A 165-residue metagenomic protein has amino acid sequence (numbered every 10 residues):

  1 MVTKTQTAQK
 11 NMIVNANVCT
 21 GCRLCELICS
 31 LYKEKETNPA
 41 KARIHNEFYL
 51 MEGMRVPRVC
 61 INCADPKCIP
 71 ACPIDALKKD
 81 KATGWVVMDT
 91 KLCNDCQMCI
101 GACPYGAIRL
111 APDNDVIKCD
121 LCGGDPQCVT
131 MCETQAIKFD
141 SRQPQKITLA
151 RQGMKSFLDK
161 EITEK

Functional and structural regions predicted by a protein language model:
M1-Q9, K41-P70, I74, T90-K165: Flanking helices and flexible, charged tails adjoining ferredoxin-like Fe-S electron-transfer domains in multi-subunit
Q9-C19: Immediate flanking context of iron-sulfur cluster ligation sites
T20-Y32, T37, A42-Y49: A positional/architectural concept
K78-G84: Mid-length scaffold segments of soluble, non-membrane domains
